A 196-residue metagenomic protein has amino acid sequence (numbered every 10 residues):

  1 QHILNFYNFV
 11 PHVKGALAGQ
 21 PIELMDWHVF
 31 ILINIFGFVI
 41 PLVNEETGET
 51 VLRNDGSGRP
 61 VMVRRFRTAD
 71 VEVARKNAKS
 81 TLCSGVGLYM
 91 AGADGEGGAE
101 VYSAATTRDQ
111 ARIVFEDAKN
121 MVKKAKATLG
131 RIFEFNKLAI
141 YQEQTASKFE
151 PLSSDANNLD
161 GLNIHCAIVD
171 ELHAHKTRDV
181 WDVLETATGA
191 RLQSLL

Functional and structural regions predicted by a protein language model:
Q1-L196: Phosphate/NTP-binding elements of NTP-utilizing enzymes
